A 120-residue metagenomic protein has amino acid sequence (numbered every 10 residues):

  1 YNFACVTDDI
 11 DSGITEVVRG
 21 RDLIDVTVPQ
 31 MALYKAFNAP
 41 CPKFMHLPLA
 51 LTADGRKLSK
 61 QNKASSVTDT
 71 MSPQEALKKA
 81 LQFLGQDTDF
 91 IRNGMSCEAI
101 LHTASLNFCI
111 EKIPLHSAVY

Functional and structural regions predicted by a protein language model:
Y1-D69: Active-site cores that bind ATP or allylic diphosphates and position pyrophosphate for catalysis
R56-N62, S66-Y120: Non-catalytic terminal extensions that flank enzyme cores
